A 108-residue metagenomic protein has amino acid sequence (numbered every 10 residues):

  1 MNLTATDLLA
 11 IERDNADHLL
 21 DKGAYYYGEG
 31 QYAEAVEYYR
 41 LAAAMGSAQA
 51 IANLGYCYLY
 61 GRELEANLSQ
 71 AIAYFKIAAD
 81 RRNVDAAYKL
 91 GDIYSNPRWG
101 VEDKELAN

Functional and structural regions predicted by a protein language model:
N2-H18: TPR-adjacent "capping" and linker segments in tetratricopeptide-repeat scaffold/adaptor proteins
L9-I11, A43, A79: A conserved position within tetratricopeptide repeats
D14-N15, Y26, M45-S47, Y60-R62 (+4 more regions): Short helix-capping/linker turns of helical repeat alpha-solenoids
L20-G28, N53-Y60, A87-N96: Hydrophobic face of amphipathic alpha-helices that form TPR/SEL1-like repeat modules and related alpha-solenoid
G30, E102-N108: Short, intrinsically disordered, charge-balanced linker/junction segments flanking boundaries in proteins
L41-N53: Short, charge-rich amphipathic alpha-helical segments embedded in non-transmembrane helical bundles/solenoids
